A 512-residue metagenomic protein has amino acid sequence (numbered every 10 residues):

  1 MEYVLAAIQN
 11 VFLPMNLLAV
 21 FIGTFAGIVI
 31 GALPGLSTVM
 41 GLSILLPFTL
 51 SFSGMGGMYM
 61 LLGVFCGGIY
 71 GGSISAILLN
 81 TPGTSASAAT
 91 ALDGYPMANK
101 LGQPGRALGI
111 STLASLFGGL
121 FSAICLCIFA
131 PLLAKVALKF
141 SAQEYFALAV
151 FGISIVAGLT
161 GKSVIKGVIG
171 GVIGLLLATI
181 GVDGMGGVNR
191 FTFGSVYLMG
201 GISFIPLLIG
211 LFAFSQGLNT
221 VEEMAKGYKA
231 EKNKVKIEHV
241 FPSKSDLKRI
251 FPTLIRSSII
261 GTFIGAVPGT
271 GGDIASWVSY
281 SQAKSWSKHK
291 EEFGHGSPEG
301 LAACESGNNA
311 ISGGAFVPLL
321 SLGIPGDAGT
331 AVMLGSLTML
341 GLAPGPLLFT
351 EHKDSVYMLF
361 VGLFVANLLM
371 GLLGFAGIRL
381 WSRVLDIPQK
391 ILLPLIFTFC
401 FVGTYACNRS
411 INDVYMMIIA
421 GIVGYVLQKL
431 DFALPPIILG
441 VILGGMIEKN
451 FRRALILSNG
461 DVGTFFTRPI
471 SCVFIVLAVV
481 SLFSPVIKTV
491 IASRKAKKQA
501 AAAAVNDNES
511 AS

Functional and structural regions predicted by a protein language model:
M1-G57, P131, K135-L138, N189-S297 (+4 more regions): Helix-loop-helix hairpins and the membrane-proximal interhelical loops of multi-pass alpha-helical transport proteins
T24-T38, G67-N80, V156-G161, S258-P268 (+3 more regions): Transmembrane alpha-helix interface/packing and boundary motifs in multi-pass membrane proteins, characterized by
T38-F48, L61, A76-P96, C127-I128 (+8 more regions): Re-entrant/interfacial helical elements at transmembrane boundaries that shape and gate the permeation pathway
M55-Y59, M97-A114, K288-G300, A328-A331 (+1 more regions): Membrane-interface alpha-helices at helix entry/exit sites of multi-pass transporters
F65-A76, G83, S297-L322, G326 (+1 more regions): A structural-propensity feature for long, helix-poor, extended segments
C66-G71, L113-C125, L177, A302-F316 (+2 more regions): Membrane-embedded alpha-helical segments of transport systems, primarily multispan ion/solute transporters
L78-R106, L132, G294-S297, G341-T350: Flexible loop linkers connecting adjacent transmembrane helices in multi-pass alpha-helical membrane transporters
I110-A225, M339-R494: Membrane-embedded alpha-helical modules
